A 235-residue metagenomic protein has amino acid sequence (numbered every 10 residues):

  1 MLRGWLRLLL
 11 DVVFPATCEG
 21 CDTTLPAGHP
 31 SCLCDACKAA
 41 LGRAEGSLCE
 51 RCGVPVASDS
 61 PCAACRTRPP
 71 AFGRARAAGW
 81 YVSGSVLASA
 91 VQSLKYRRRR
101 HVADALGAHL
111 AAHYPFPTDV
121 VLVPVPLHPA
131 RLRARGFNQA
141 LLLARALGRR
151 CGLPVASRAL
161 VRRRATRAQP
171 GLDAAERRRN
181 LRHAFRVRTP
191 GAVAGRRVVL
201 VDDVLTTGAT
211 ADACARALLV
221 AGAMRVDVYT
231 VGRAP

Functional and structural regions predicted by a protein language model:
M1-P235: Glycine-rich phosphate/pyrophosphate-handling loop used in enzymes and phosphotransfer proteins
